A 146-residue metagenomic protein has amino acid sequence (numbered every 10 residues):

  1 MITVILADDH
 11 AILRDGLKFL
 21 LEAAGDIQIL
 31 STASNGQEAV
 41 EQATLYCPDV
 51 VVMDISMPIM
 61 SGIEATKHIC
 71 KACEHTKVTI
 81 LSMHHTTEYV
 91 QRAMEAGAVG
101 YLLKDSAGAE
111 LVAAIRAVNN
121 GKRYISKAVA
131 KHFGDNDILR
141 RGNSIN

Functional and structural regions predicted by a protein language model:
A7-D8, A33, V51: Conserved sequence signature across two-component system core domains
D8, D54, S82: Active-site residues of response regulator receiver
D26-S34, Q42: Short hydrophobic/Thr-rich beta-strand motif most characteristic of the beta2 strand and flanking loop of CheY-like
N35-E38, M60-E64: Acidic catalytic/metal-coordinating carboxylates
E41, I63-H75: Short amphipathic alpha-helix used as the core "switch/output" element in two-component signaling
Y46-V52: Active-site beta3 strand of CheY-like receiver
M57: Receiver (REC) domain active-site loop signature in two-component systems and cognate sites in sensor histidine kinases
E88-E95, V99-N146: Short, flexible helix-to-coil linker/hinge segments that flank and couple to helix-turn-helix
